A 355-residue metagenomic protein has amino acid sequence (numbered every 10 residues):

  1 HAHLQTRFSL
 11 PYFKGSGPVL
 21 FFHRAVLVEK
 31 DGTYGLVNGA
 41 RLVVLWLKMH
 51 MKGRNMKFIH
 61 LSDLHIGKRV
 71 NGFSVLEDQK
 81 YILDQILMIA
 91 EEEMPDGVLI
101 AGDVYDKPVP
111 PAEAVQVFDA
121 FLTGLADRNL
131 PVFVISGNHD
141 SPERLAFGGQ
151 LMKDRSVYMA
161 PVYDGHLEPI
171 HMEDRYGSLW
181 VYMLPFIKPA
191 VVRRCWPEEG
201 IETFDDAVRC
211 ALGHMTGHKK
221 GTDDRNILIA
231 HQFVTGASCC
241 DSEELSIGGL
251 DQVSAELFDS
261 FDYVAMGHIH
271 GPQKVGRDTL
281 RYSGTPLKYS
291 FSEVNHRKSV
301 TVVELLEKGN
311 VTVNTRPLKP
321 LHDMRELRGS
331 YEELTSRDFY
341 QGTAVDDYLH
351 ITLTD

Functional and structural regions predicted by a protein language model:
H1-K14: Extreme N-terminal basic, low-complexity initiation segments that serve as generic localization/processing leaders
A2-L4, R24, G32-G35, G39: Short hydrophobic alpha-helical segments enriched in small aliphatic residues
T6, N38-V44, K48-M56, Y163 (+1 more regions): Non-catalytic terminal accessory segments
S9-P11, V19-H23, V44-L47: Hydrophobic alpha-helical signal peptides and transmembrane signal-/tail-anchor segments that drive secretory-pathway
K48-T123, D127: N-terminal active-site segment of His-dependent metallophosphoesterases
D63, L83, D103, G137 (+6 more regions): Divalent metal-coordination and catalytic microenvironments
P110, H139-G276: His/Asp/Glu-rich metal-coordinating catalytic cores of metallo-dependent phosphodiesterases/hydrolases acting on
L167-R175, L179, L184, Y282-V345: Binuclear metal-dependent phosphoesterase catalytic core
